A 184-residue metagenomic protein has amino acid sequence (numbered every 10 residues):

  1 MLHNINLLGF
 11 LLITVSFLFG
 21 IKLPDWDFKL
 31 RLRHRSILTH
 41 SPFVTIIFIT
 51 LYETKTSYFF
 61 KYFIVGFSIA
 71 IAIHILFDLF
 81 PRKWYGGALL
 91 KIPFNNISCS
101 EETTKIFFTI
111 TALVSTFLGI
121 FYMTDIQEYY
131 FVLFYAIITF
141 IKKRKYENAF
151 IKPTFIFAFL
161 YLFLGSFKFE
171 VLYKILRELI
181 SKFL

Functional and structural regions predicted by a protein language model:
M1-L184: N-terminal membrane-targeting hydrophobic helices
